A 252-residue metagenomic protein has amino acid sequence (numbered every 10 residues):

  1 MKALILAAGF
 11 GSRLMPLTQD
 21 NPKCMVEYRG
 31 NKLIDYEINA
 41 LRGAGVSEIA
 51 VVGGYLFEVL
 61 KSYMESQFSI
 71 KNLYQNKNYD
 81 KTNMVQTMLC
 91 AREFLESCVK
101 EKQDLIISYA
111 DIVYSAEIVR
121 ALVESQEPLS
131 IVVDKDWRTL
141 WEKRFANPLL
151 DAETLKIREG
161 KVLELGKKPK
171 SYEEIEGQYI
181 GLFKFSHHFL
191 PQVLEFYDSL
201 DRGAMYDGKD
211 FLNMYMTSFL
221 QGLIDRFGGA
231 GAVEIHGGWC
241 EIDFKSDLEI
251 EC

Functional and structural regions predicted by a protein language model:
M1, R158, Y172-C252: Conserved alpha/beta core of the MobA/IspD/sugar-nucleotide pyrophosphorylase nucleotidyltransferase superfamily
M1-I5, N31-D104: Conserved N-terminal catalytic core of the sugar/cofactor nucleotidyltransferase
M1-Q19: N-terminal nucleotide-binding beta1-loop-alpha1 segment
A7, G53, Y109, V133: Short beta-strand/turn micro-motifs composed of small residues that flank or help shape donor/cofactor-binding pockets
D20-D35: Short catalytic helix/loop segments, enriched in acidic residues and glycine and frequently bearing histidine
E101-V113: Short beta-strand-to-loop acidic/aromatic patch adjacent to the donor-nucleotide binding site
S115-F196, L200: Conserved core of the sugar-phosphate nucleotidyltransferase
